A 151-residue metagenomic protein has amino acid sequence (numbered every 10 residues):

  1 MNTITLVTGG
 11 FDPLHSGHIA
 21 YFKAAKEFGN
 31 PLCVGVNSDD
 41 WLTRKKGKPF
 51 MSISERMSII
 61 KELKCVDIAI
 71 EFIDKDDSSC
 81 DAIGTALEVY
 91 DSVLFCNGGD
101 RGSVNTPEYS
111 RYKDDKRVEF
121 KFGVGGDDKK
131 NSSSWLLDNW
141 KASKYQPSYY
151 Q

Functional and structural regions predicted by a protein language model:
M1-Q151: Nucleotidyltransferase catalytic core that binds NTPs
